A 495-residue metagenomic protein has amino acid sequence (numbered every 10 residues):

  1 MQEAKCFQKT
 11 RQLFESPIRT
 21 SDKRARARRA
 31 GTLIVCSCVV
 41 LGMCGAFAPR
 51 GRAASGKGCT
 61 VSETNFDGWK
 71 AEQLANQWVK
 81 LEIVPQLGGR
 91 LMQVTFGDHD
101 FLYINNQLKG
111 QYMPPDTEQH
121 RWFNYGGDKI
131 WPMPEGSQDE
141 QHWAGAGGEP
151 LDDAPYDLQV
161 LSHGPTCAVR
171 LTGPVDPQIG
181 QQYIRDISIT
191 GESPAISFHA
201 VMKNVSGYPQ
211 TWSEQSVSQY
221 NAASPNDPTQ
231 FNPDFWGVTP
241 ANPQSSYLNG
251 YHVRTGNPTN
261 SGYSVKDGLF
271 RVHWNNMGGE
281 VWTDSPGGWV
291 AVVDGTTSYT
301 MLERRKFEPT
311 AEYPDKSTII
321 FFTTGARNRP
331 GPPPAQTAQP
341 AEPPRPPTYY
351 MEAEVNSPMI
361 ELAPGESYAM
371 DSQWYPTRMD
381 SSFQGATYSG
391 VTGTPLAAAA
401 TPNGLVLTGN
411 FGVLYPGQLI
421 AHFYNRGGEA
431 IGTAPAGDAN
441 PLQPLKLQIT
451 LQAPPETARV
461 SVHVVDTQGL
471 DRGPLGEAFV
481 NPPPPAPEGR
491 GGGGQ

Functional and structural regions predicted by a protein language model:
M1-A27: N-terminal secretory signal peptides that target proteins for export/translocation
G31-A46: Bacterial N-terminal signal peptides
A54-C59, K316-R490: Terminal accessory/anchoring regions of large secretory-pathway or extracellular enzymes
S55-F66, A71, P134-S193, N221-N226 (+2 more regions): Extended, loop-rich substrate-binding clefts of extracytoplasmic carbohydrate-active enzymes
E72, V79-L81, G89-Q93, V205-S213 (+1 more regions): A contiguous, surface-exposed recognition patch within enzymatic or periplasmic domains that forms
A75-L151, F307-A338, Y350: Acidic-aromatic substrate-binding/catalytic surfaces of carbohydrate-active enzymes
W78-I83, I196-N204, G365, L407-G409: Short, well-ordered beta-strand segments enriched in hydrophobic/aromatic residues
P85-Q86, V94-F96, G173-S224, D371-Q373: Acidic, contiguous internal or C-terminal segments within carbohydrate-active enzymes that form a structured patch used
